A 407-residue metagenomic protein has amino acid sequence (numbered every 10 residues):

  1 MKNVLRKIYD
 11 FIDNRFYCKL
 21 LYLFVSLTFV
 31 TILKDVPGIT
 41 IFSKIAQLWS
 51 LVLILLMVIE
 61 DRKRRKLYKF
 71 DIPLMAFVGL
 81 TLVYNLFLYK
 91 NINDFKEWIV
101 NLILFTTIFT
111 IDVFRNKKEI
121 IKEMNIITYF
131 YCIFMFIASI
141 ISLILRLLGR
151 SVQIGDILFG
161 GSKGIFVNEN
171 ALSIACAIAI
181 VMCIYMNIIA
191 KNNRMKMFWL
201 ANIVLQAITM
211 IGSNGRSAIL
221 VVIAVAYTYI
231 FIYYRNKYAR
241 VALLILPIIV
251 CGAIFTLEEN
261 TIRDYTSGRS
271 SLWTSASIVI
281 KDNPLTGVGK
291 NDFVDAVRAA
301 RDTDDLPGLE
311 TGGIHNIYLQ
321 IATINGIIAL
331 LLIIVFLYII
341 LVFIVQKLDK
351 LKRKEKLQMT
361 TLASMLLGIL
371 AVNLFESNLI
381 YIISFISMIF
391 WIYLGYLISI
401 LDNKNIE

Functional and structural regions predicted by a protein language model:
M1-E60, L80-L88, I369-A371: N-terminal signal-anchor transmembrane segment
L51-V52, L362-E407: Transmembrane alpha-helices of multi-pass inner-membrane enzymes
L53-R65, T81-I140: Transmembrane alpha-helical segments and their membrane-water interfaces
N125-Q153, V167-Y233, I339, L367: Alpha-helical transmembrane segments of multi-pass inner-membrane proteins
L143-R146, S213, I232-G268, L272-D282 (+1 more regions): A membrane-periplasm/extracellular boundary helix in multi-pass inner-membrane enzymes that assemble envelope glycans
V152, N260-T274, V288-N325: Long extracytoplasmic/lumenal interhelical loops at the membrane interface of multi-pass membrane proteins
N193, Y227, K237-R240, I327-L370: Hydrophobic transmembrane alpha-helices and their immediate junctions
A207, S277, G308-I344, A371: A conserved mid-to-late transmembrane alpha helix and its immediate loop/hinge that forms the functional core
